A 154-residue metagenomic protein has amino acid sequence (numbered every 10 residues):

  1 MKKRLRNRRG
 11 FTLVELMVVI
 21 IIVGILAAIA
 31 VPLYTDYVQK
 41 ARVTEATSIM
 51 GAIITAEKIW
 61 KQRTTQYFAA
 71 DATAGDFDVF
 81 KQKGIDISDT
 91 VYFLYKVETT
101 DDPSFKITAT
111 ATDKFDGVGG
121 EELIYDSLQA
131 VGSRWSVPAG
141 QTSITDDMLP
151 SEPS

Functional and structural regions predicted by a protein language model:
M1-F11: N-terminal leader/signal peptides at the extreme start of proteins
R8, I20, S104: Short coil/loop residues immediately preceding or within conserved phosphate-binding loops of NTP-utilizing enzyme
L16-L33: Alpha-helical hydrophobic helix detector
Q39-M50: Membrane-proximal amphipathic alpha-helices that sit immediately adjacent to an N-terminal transmembrane/signal-anchor
I49-T64: N-terminal alpha-helical signal peptides/signal-anchor transmembrane segments
Q62-S154: Periplasmic/extracellular, small/polar-rich flexible segments of pilin-like filament-forming proteins
